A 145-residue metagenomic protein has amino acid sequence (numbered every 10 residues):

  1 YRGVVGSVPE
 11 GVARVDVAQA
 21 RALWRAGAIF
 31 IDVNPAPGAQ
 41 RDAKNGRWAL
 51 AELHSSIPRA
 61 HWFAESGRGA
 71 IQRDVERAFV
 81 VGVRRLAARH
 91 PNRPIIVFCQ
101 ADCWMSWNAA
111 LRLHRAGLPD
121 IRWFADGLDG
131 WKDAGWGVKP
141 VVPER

Functional and structural regions predicted by a protein language model:
Y1-G27, Q40-R145: Rhodanese-like catalytic fold shared by cysteine-dependent sulfurtransferases and DSP/PTP-type phosphatases
F30-D32: Structural scaffold elements adjacent to functional motifs in cytosolic proteins
P35: Short, glycine/acidic-enriched loop or turn micro-motifs at the edges of active sites
